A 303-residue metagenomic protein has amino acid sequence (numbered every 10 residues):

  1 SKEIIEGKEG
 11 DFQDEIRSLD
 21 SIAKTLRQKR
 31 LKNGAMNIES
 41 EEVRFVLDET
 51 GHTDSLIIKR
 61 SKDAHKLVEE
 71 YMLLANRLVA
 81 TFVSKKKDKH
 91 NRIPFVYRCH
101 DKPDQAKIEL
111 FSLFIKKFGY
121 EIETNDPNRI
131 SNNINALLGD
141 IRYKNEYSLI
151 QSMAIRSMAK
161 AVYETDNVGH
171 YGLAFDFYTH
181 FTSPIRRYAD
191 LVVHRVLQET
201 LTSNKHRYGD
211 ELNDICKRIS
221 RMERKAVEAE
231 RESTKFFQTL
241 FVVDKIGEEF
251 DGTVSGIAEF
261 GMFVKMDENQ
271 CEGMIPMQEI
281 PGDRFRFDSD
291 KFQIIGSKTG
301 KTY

Functional and structural regions predicted by a protein language model:
S1-Y303: Conserved, carboxylate-rich catalytic/transport cores that coordinate ions
